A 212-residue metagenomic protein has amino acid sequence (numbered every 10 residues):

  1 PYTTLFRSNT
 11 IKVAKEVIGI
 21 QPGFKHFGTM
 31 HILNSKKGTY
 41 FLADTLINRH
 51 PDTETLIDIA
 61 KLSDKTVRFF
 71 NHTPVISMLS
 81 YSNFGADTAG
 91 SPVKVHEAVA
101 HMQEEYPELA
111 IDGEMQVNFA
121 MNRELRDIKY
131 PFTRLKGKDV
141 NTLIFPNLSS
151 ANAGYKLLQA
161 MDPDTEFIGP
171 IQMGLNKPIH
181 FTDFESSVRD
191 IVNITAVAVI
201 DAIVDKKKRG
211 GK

Functional and structural regions predicted by a protein language model:
Y2-L5: Short, small-residue-biased leader/transition segments that mark boundaries at the very start of proteins
K12-K36, A110-D112, D164-F181: Short, acidic/small-residue loops that bind anionic groups at enzyme active sites
G23-N34, L46-R49, L56, S63 (+1 more regions): Non-catalytic structural scaffold of enzyme domains
T45, Y81-T142: Active-site rim loops that border cofactor/substrate pockets in soluble metabolic enzymes
L46-I57, A86, D183-V188: Short, glycine-rich nucleotide/cofactor-binding loops
E54-V67, A98, T195-A198: Short, well-ordered amphipathic alpha-helical segments that serve as non-catalytic structural scaffolds within diverse
F69-L79, Y106-Q116, D205-K212: Flexible, glycine/charged-enriched surface loops at secondary-structure junctions
L135, S150, L157-R209: Internal helix-turn-beta structural module
